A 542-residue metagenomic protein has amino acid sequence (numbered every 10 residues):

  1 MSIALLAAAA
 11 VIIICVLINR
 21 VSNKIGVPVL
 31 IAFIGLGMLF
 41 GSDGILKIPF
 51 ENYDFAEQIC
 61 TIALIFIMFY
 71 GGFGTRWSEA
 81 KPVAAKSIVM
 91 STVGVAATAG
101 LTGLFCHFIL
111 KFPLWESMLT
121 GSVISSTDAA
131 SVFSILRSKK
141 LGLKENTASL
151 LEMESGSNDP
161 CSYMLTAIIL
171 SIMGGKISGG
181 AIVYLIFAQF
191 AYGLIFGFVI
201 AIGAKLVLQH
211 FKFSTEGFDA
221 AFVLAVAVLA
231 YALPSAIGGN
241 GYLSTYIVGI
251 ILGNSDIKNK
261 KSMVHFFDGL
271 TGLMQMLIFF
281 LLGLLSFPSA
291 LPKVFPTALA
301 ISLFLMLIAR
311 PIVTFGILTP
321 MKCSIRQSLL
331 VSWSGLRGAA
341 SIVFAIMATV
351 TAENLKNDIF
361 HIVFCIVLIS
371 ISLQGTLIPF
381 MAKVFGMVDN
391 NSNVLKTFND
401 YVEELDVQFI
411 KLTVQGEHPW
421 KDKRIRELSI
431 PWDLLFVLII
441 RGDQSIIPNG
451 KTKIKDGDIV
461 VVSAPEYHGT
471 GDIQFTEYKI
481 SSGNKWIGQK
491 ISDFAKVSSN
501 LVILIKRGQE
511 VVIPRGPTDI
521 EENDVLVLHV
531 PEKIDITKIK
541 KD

Functional and structural regions predicted by a protein language model:
M1-N391, E404: Transmembrane helical cores of multi-pass secondary ion antiporters/exchangers
I312, T319-L330, A340-D542: Cytosolic regulatory regions of ion transport systems
